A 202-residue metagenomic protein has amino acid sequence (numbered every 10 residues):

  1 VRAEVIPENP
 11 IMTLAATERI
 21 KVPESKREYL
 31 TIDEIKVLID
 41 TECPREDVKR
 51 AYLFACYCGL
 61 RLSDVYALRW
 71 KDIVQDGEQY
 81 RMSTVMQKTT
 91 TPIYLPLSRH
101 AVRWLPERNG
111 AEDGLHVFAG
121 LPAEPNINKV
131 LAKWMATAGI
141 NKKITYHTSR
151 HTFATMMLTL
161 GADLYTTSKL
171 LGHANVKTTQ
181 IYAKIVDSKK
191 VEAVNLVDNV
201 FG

Functional and structural regions predicted by a protein language model:
V5-I6, L60, G110, I140 (+2 more regions): Helix N-cap/coil-helix junction residues
I6-L62, Y66, E78, K88 (+1 more regions): Basic, Lys/Arg- and aromatic-enriched nucleic-acid-binding interface segment
K21, Y29, M86-T90, A123 (+1 more regions): Catalytic-site neighborhood detector that most strongly recognizes the C-terminal catalytic loop/helix of tyrosine
E24, Q87-P106, E112-K133: C-terminal catalytic core of Y-nucleophile DNA break-rejoin enzymes
V37, I93-R99, R103, E107 (+2 more regions): DNA/chromatin major-groove-contacting recognition/catalytic segments
L53, Y57, S63-D64, V130-K133 (+3 more regions): C-terminal catalytic core of tyrosine-transesterase DNA break-rejoin enzymes
D72-Q79, N141-K143, A162-I181, S188: Short, polar N-cap/turn motifs at the start of nucleic acid-interacting alpha helices
L121-P125, N141-G161: Short basic/aromatic active-site micro-motif
